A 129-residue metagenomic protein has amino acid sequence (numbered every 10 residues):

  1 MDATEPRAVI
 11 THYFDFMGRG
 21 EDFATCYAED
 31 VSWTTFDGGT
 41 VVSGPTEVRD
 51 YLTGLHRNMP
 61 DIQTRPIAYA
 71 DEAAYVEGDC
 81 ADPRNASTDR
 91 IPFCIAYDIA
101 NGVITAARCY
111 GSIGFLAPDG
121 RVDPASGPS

Functional and structural regions predicted by a protein language model:
M1-S129: C-terminal and inter-domain tail/linker signature
